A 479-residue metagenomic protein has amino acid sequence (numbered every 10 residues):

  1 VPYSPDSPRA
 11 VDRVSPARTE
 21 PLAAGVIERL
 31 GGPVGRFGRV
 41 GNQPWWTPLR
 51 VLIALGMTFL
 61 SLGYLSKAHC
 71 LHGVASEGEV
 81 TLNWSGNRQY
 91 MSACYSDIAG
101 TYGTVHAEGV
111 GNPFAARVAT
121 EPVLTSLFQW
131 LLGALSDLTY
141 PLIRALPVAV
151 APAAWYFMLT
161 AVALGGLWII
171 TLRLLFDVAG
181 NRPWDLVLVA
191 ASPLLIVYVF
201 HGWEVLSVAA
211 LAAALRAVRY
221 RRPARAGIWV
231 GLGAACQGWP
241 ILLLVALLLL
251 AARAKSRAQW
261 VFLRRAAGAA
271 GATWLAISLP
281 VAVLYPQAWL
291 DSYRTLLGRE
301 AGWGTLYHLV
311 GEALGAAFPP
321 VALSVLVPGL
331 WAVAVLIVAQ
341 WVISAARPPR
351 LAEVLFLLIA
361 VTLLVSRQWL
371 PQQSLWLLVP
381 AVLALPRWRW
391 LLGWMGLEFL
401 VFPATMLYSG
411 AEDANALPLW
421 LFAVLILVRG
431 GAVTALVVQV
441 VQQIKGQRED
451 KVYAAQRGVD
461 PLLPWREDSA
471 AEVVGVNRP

Functional and structural regions predicted by a protein language model:
P2-A179: TM-lumen/periplasm interface segments of multi-pass membrane proteins, especially the first transmembrane helix
I170-S192, R225: Transmembrane-helix signature of polytopic, membrane-embedded enzymes that assemble or transfer cell-envelope glycans
L174, S207-P223: Specific aromatic-rich, kink-prone transmembrane helix
L194-V197, A214-L215, A224-L249, L358-L364: Membrane-interface alpha helices of multi-pass inner-membrane proteins
L242-A272: Perimembrane helix-loop-helix junctions
F262-L336: Membrane-lumen/periplasm interface segments of specific transmembrane helices in polyprenyl phosphate-linked
W303-V365, V441-P479: Aromatic/glycine/proline-enriched transmembrane-helix motif characteristic of membrane-embedded glycan-assembly enzymes
L391-P479: Aromatic-enriched
